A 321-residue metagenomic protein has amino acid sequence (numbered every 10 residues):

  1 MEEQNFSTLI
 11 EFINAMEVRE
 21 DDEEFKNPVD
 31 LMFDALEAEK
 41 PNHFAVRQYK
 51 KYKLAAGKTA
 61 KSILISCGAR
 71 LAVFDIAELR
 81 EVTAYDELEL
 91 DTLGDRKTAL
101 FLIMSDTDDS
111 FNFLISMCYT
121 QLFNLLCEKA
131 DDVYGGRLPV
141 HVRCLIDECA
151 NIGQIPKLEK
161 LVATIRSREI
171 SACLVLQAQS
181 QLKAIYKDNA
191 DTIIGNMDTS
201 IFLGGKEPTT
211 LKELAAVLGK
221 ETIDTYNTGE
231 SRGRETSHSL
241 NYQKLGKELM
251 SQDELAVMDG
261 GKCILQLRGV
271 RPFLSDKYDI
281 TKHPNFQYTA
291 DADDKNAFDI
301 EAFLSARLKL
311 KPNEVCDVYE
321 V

Functional and structural regions predicted by a protein language model:
M1-I170, I185, D253-K277, H283 (+1 more regions): P-loop NTPase motor domains
V162-I264: Conserved ATP-driven motor cores of ASCE-family P-loop NTPases powering translocation/secretion/packaging/pilus
